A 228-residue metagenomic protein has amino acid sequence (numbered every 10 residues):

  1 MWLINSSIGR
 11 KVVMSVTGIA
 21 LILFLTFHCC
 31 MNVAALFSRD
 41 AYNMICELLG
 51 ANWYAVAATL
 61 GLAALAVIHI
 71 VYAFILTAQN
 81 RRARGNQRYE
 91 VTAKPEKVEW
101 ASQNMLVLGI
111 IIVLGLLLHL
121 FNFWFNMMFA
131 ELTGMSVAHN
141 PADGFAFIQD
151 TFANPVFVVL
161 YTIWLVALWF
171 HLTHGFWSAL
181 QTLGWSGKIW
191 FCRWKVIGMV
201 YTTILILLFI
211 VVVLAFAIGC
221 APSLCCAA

Functional and structural regions predicted by a protein language model:
M1-A228: Membrane-embedded alpha-helical bundles that constitute the cytochrome b-like, heme-associated redox core of multi-pass
